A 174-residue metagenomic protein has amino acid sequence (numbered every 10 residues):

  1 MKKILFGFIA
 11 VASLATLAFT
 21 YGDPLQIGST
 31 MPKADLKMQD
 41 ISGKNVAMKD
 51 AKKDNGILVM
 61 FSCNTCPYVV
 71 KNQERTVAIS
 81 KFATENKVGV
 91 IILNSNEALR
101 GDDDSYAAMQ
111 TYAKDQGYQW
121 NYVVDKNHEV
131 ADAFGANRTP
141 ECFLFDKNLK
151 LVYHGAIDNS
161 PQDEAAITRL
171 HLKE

Functional and structural regions predicted by a protein language model:
M1-D23: Bacterial Sec-dependent N-terminal signal peptides
T20-K49: N-terminal "domain-start" segment that seeds a small globular fold
A47-V70: Short active-site neighborhood of thiol/selenol oxidoreductases, capturing the structured segment around
K53-I57, E85-V90, G117-N121, K147-N148: Loop/turn elements at helix/coil->beta-strand transitions in domains of secreted/extracellular proteins
N64-T65, S95-R100, P161-A165: Second-shell loop/turn segments in exported
V70-D115, E129-A131: Structural microenvironment flanking redox-active thiols in thiol-disulfide oxidoreductases
Q110-D146, V152: Short, internal strand/loop/helix patches that form the active-site neighborhood or redox-interaction surface
D146-E174: Thiol-/selenol-based redox modules, centered on thioredoxin-like and closely related oxidoreductase domains
